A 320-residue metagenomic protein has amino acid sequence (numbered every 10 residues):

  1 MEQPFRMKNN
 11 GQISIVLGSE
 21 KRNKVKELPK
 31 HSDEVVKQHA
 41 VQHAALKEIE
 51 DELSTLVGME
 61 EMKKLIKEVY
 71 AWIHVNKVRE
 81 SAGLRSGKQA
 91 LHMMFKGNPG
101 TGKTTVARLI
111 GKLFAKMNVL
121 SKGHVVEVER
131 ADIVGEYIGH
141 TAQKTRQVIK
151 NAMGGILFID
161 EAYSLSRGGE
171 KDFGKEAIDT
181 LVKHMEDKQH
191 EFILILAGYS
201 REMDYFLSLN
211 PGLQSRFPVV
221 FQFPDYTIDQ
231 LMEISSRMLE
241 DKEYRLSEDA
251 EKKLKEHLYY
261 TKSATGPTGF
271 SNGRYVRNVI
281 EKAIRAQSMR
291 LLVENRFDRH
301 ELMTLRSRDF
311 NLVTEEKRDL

Functional and structural regions predicted by a protein language model:
E2-E48, E52, M238-R245, K252-L320: C-terminal alpha-helical "lid" subdomain
L46-L91, K262: Pre-Walker A (pre-P-loop) alpha-helix and adjacent loop at the N terminus of AAA/AAA+ ATPase modules, a conserved
L84-G123, K150, F217: Walker A/P-loop
S121-A152: Short glycine-rich substrate-engagement loop in P-loop NTPases that contacts/grips substrate
R130-T141, S164-K175, V220-P224: Flexible beta-alpha connector loops of hexameric P-loop NTPases
R146-E170: Conserved nucleotide-sensing/catalytic segment adjacent to the nucleotide-binding pocket in NTP-handling enzymes
Y163-I195, R201, S208-G212: Conserved catalytic/switch belt of AAA+ P-loop NTPases
S208-P224: A short helix-turn-beta junction within AAA+ P-loop NTPase domains corresponding to the substrate/partner-engaging
